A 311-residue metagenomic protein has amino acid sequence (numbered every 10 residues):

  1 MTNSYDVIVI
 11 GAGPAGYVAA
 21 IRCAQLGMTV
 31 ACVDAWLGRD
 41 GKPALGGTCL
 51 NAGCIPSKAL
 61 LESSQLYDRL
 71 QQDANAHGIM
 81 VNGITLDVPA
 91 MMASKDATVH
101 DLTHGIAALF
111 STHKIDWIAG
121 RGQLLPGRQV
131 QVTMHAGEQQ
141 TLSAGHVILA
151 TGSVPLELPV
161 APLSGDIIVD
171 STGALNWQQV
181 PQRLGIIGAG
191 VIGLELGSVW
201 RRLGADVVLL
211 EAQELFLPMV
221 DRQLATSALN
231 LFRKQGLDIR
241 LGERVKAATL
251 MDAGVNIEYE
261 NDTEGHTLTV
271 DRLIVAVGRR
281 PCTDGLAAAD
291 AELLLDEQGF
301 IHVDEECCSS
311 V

Functional and structural regions predicted by a protein language model:
T2-A15, V180-G190: Beta1/beta-strand and adjacent pyrophosphate-binding region of the FAD-binding site in flavoprotein oxidoreductases
T2-Y5, I21-M28, C32-V180, V208 (+5 more regions): Glycine-rich flavin
V7-C32, G193-R201: N-terminal Rossmann-like FAD-binding beta1-loop-alpha1 element of flavoenzymes
I8-I10, G122, T141-G152, I186-I187 (+2 more regions): Short hydrophobic core segments
G13, D34, M134, G152-S153 (+3 more regions): Short glycine-/small-residue-rich Rossmann-like dinucleotide-binding loops
V18, E157-P159, S164, E195 (+2 more regions): Glycine/Thr-rich phosphate-binding loops of Rossmann-like dinucleotide-binding domains
S164-V180, T267-V311: FAD-site-proximal beta/loop scaffold in flavoenzymes
I192-Q213, K234, C308-S309: Active-site substrate-recognition segment that forms the wall of the catalytic cavity or substrate channel
